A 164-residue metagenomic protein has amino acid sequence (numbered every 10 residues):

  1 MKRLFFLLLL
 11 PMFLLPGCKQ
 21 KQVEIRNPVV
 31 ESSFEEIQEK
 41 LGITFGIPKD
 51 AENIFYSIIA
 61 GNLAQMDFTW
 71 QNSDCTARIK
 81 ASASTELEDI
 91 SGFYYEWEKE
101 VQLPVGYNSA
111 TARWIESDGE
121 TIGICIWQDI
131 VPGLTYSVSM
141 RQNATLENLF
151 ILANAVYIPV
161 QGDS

Functional and structural regions predicted by a protein language model:
M1-L4: Positively charged n-region of N-terminal signal peptides that target proteins for export
L14-G17: C-terminal motif of bacterial Sec signal peptides marking the signal peptidase cleavage site
K19-K21: Bacterial signal peptide processing site
V23-V131: Short, solvent-exposed recognition patches
I130-V138: Short helix/strand-capping connector loops at secondary-structure junctions
S137-S164: Surface-exposed amphipathic alpha-helical segments
